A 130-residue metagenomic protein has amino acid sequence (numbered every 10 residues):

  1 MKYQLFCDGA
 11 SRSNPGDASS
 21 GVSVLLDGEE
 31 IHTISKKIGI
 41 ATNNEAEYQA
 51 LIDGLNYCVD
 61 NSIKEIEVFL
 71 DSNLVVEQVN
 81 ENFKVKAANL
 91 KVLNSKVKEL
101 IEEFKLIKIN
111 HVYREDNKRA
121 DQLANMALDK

Functional and structural regions predicted by a protein language model:
M1-E45, N56-D60: RNase H-like nuclease fold core
A10-N14, I52-A124, L128: RNase H catalytic domain
A46-A50: Loop-to-helix element that buttresses phosphate recognition and phosphoryl-transfer chemistry
